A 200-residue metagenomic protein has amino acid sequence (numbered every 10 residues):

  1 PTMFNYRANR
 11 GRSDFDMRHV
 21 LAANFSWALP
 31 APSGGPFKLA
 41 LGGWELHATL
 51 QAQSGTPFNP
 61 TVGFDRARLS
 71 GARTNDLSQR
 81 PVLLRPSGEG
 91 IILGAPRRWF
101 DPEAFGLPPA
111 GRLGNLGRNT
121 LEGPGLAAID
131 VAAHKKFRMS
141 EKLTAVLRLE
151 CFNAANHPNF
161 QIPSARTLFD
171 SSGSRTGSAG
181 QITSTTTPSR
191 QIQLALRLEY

Functional and structural regions predicted by a protein language model:
P1-Y200: Short, solvent-exposed micro-motifs at the edges of structured domains
